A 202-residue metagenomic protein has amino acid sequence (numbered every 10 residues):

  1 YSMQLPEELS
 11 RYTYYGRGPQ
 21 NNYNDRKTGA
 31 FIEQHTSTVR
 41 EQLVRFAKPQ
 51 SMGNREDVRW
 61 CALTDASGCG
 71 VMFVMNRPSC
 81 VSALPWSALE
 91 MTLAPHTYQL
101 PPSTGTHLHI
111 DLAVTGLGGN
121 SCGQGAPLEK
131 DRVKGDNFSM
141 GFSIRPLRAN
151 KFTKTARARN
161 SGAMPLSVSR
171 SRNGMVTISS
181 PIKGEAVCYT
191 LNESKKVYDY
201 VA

Functional and structural regions predicted by a protein language model:
Y1-R159: Beta-strand/loop-rich accessory regions of lumenal/periplasmic or secreted enzymes, predominantly carbohydrate-active
N160-A202: Short, compositionally stereotyped local motifs that mark structural "simplifiers"
